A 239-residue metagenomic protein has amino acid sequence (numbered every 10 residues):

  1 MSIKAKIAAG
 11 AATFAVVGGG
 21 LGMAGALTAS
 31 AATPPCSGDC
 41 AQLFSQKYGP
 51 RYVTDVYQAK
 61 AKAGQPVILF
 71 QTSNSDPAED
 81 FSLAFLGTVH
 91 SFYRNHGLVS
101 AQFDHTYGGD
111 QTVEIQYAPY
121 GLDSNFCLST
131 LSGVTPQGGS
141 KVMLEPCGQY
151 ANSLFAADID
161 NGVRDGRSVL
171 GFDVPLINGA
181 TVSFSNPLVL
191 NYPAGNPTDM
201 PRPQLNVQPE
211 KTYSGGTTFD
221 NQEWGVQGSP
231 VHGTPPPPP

Functional and structural regions predicted by a protein language model:
M1-K4, A8, G18-C40: C-terminal region of N-terminal signal peptides and the immediate post-cleavage residues of exported proteins
A32-P136, S153-Q204, T212-P239: Extracellular glycan-recognition/adhesion modules and their associated mucin-like linkers
G138-P146: Extracellular C-terminal loop/segment signatures of secreted glycoproteins
C147-A151: Short coil/turn segments at the loop-to-beta-strand junctions that recur within blades of beta-propeller repeat folds
